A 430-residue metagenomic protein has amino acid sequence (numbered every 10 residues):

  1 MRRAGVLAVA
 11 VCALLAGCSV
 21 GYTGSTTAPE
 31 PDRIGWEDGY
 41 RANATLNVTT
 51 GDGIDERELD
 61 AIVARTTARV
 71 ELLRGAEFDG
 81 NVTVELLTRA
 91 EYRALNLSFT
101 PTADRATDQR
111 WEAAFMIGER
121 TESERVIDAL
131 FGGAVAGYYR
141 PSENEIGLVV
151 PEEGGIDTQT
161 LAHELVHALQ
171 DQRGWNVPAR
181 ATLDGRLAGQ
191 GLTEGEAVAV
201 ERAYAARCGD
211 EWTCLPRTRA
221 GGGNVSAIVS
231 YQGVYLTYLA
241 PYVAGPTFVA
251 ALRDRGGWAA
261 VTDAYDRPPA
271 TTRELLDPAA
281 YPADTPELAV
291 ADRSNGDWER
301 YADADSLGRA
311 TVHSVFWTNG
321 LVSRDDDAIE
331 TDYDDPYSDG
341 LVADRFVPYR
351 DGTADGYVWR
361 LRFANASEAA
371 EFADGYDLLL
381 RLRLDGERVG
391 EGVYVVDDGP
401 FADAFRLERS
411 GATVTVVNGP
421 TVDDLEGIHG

Functional and structural regions predicted by a protein language model:
M1-Y265, L361, N365-R383, E387-G430: Hydrophobic alpha-helical segments
Y235-A354, R360: Pan-zinc metallopeptidase signature
